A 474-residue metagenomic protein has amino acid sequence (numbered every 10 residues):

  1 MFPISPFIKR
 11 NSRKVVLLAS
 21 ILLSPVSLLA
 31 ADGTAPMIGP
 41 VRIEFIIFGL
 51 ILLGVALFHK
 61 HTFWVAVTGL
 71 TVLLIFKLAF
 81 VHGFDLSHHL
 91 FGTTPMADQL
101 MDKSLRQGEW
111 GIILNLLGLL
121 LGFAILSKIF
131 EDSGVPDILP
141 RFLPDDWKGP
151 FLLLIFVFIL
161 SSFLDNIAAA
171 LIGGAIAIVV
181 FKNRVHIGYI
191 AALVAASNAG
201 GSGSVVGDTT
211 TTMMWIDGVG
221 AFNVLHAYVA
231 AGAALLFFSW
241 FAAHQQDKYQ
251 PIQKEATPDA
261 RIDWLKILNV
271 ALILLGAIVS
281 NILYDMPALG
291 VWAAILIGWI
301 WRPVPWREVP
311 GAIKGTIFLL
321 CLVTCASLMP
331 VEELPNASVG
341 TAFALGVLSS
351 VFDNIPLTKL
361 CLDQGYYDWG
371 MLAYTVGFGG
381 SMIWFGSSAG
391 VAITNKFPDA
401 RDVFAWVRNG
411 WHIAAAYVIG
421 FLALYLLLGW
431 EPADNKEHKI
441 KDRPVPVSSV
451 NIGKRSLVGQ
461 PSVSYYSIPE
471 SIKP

Functional and structural regions predicted by a protein language model:
M1-A31, S449: N-terminal secretory/membrane targeting signals
F2, L126, D132-V135, N183-I187 (+7 more regions): Juxtamembrane and boundary regions of transmembrane helices in multi-pass small-molecule transporters and channels
A19, F123-K128, F156-A169, A196-S204 (+2 more regions): Helix-loop-helix module between adjacent transmembrane segments
G33-P40, L57-H59, L86-N115, G220-A230 (+5 more regions): Interfacial loop-to-helix junctions that mark the boundaries of transmembrane helices in multi-pass membrane
G39-F45, I112-L116, F142-I155, F181-A191 (+3 more regions): Membrane-interfacial loop-to-helix junctions in multi-pass transporters
V41-L53, H59-P95, I113-I125, K266-L274 (+2 more regions): Hydrophobic mid-bilayer segments of alpha-helices in multi-pass membrane transport proteins, especially secondary
K148-S202, M213-D217, K359-Y374, D399-D402 (+1 more regions): Hydrophobic transmembrane alpha-helices that form the pore/transport pathway of multi-pass ion and small-solute
V270-Y367, P446: Transmembrane helical segments that form the transport core of multi-pass membrane transport proteins
